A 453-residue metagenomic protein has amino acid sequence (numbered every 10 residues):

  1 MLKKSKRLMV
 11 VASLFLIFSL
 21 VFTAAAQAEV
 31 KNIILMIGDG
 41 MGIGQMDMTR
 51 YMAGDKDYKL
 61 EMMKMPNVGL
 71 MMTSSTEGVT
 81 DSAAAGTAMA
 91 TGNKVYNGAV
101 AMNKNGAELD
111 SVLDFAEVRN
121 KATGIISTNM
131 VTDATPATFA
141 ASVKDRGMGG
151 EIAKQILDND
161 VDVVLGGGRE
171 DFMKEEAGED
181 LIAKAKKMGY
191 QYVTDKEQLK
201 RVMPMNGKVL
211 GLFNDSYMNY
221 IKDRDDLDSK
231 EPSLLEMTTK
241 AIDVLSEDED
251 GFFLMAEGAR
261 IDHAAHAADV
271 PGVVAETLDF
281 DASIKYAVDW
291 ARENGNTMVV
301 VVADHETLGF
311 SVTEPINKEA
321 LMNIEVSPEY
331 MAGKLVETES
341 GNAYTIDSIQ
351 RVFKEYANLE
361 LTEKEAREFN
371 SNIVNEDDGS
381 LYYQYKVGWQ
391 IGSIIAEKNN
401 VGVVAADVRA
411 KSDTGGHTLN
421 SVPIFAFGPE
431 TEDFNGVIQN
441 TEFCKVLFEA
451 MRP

Functional and structural regions predicted by a protein language model:
K4-Q27: Sec-dependent N-terminal signal peptides of Gram-positive bacterial secreted proteins and lipoproteins
K31-N32, M41-D47, Y51-T87, T91 (+2 more regions): A post-motif C-terminal structural segment
G98-A101, I125: A short, small-residue-rich loop immediately preceding and capping a beta-strand
A101-D110, L235: Glycine-rich anion/phosphate-binding loops
T123-T132: Outer membrane beta-barrel
